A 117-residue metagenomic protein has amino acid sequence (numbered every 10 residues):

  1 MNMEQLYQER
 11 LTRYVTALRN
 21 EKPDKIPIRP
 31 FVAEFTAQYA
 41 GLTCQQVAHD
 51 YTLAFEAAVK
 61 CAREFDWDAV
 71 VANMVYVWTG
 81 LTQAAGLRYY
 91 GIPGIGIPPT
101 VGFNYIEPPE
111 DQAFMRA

Functional and structural regions predicted by a protein language model:
M1-A117: Catalytic cores of TIM-barrel enzymes
